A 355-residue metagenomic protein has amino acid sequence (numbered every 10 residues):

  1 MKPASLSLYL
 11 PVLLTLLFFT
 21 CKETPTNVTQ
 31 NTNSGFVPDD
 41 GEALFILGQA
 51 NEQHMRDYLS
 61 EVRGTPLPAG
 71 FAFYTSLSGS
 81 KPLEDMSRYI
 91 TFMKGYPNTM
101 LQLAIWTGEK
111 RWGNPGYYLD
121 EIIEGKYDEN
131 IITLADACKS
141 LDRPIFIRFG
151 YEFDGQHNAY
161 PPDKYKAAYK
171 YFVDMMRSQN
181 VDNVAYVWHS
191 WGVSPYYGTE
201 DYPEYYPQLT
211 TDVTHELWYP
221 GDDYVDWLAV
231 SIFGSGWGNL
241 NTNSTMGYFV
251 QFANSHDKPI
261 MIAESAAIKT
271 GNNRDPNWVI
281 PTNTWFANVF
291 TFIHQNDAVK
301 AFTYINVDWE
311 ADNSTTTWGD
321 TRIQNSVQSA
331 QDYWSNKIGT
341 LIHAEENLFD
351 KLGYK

Functional and structural regions predicted by a protein language model:
L17-S34: Bacterial Sec-dependent N-terminal signal peptides
T32-K126, F233, A267-T270, W278 (+1 more regions): N-terminal substrate-binding region of glycoside hydrolase catalytic domains
N33-E52, I145, A263-K355: Substrate-binding cleft of secreted/luminal carbohydrate-active enzymes
Y58-P66, E84-L103, T133-D142, L217-D223 (+2 more regions): Acidic (Asp/Glu)-rich catalytic clusters
P66-S76, D212-L240, I305: Aromatic- and acid-rich polysaccharide-binding/catalytic face of secreted or lumenal carbohydrate-active enzymes
G79-W191, L209, T321-I323, N347 (+1 more regions): Substrate-binding cleft of extracellular glycoside hydrolase catalytic domains
M86-W106, D223, W227-N272: Glycoside hydrolase catalytic-domain groove-lining segments
R177-T210, P259-G271, T303-V307: Aromatic-lined carbohydrate-recognition surfaces of secreted/lumenal glycan-active proteins
